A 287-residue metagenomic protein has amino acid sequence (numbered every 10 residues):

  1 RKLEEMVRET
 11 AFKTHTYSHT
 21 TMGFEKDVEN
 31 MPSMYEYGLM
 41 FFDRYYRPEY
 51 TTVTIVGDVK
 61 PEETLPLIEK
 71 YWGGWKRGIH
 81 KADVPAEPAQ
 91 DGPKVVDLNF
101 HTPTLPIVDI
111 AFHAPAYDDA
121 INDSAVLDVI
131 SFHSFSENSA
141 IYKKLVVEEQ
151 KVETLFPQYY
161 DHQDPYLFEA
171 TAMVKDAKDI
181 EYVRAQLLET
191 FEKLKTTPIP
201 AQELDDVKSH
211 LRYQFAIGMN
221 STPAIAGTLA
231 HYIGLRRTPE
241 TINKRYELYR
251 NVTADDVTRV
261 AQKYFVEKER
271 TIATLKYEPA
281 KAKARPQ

Functional and structural regions predicted by a protein language model:
R1-E29, Y50-V56, P106-A116, K143-N251 (+2 more regions): M16 family metallopeptidases and their MPP-like homologs
E5, Y35-Y71, E269: Non-catalytic, conformational "gating/processing" segments within enzyme and secreted inhibitor domains
E9, H80-A140: His/Glu-based metal-binding/catalytic segments typifying zinc-dependent metallopeptidases
L39-F42, V95-N99, T154-Y160: Short beta-strand/turn micro-motifs at beta-sheet edges
P61-L65, A120, A177-Y182: Short, conserved charged micro-motifs
E63-T64, K76, D118-I121, K283: Short helix/loop capping segments that flank catalytic or ligand/cofactor-binding pockets
L67-W75, T190-L194: Conserved short hydrophobic interaction patches
I68, A82-V84, V96, P157 (+2 more regions): Short beta-alpha junctions and helix-cap segments that line functional grooves
